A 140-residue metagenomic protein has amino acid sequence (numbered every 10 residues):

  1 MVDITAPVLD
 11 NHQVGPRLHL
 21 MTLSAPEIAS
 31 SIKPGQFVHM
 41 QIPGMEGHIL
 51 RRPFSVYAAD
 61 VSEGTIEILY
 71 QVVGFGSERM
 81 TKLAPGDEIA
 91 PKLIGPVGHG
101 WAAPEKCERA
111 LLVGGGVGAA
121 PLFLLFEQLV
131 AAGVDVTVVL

Functional and structural regions predicted by a protein language model:
V2-D87: Ferredoxin-reductase
F75-L140: FNR/FR-type flavoprotein reductase catalytic core
